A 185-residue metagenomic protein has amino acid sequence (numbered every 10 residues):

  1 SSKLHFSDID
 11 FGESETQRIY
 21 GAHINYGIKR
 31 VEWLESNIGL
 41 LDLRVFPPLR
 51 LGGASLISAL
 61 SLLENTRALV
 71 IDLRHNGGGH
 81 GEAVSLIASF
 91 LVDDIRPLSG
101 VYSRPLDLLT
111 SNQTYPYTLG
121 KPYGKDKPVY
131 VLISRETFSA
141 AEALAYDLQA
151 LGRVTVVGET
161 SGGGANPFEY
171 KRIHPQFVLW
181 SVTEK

Functional and structural regions predicted by a protein language model:
S1-E35: Extended, small/polar residue-biased N-terminal targeting/export presequences and adjacent propeptide/linker tracts
N25-G53: STAS-typified acidic loop motif
L41, I71, V129, L148: Terminal peptide-recognition signature
L43-F46, D72-H75, S103, L132-E136 (+2 more regions): Active-site-proximal beta-strand/loop segments in catalytic clefts of secreted hydrolases
L49-R67: A short, well-ordered alpha-helical element
T66-H80: Short, glycine-/small-residue-enriched flexible loop/hinge segments at domain edges that mediate gating
L69, G152-A165: Short, well-structured beta-strand/strand-turn elements
G79-L132, N166-H174, T183: Gly/Ser/Thr-rich loop/hinge elements
